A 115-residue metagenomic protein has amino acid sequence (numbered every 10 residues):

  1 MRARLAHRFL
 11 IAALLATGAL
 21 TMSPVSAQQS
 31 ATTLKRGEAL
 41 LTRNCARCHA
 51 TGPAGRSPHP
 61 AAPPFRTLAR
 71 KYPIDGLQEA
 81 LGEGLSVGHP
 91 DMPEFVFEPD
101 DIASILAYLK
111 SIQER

Functional and structural regions predicted by a protein language model:
R2-A12: Bacterial N-terminal signal peptides that target proteins for export
L10-T21: Bacterial N-terminal signal peptides
L20-L40: Electrostatic cytochrome c docking/interface patches
G37, T42-T51, I105: The canonical Cys-X-X-Cys-His
A54-G55, I74: Short, non-ligating residues that shape and space the ligands of small metal-coordination modules and catalytic
S57-A62: Short cysteine/histidine-rich zinc-coordinating motifs and their immediately flanking basic loops
P64-K110: Extracytoplasmic electron-transfer domains, predominantly the class I c-type cytochrome c fold
E114-R115: Short, solvent-exposed mixed-charge patches
